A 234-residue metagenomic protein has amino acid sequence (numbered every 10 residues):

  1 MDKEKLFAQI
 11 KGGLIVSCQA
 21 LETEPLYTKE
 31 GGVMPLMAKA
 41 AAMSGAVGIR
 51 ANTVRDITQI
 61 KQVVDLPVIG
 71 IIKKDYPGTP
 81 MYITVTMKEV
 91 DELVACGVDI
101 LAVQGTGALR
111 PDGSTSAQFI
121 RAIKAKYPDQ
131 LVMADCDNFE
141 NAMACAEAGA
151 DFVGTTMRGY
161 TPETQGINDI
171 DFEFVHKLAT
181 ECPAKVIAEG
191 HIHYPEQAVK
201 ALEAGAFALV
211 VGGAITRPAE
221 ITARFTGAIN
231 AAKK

Functional and structural regions predicted by a protein language model:
M1-A95, P128-V132, E140-A148: Conserved N-terminal beta1-alpha1 strand-loop-helix module at the mouth
L14-C18, I49, V68-I71, L101-V103 (+4 more regions): Hydrophobic faces of well-ordered beta-strands that scaffold small-molecule active sites in alpha/beta enzyme cores
Q19-L21, M43, I72-P77, C96-R110 (+2 more regions): Glycine-rich phosphate-binding active-site loops on the catalytic face of alpha/beta enzymes
L21-T23, F172-K234: Alpha/beta catalytic cores of nucleotide-metabolism and tRNA/nucleoside-modifying enzymes
T28-K29, R50-I69, P80-M87, G105-I123 (+4 more regions): Active-site-adjacent beta->alpha loops and helix N-cap segments on the catalytic face of soluble alpha/beta enzymes
K39-G45, I123-D129, T180-A184, G205-F207: Short, surface-exposed connector motifs at secondary-structure boundaries
V64-I72, I120, Y127-P128, L202-G213: Short, electropositive alpha-helical surface patch
G78-L93, D137-G149, A184, A188 (+1 more regions): Catalytic cores of alpha/beta
